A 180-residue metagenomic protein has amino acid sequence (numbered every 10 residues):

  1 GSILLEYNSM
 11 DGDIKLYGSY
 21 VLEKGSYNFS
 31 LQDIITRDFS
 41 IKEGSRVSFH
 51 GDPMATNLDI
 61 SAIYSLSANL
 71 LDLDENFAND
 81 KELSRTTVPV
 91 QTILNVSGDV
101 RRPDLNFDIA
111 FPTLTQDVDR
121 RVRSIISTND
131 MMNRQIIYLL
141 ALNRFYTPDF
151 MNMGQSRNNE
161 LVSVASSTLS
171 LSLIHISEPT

Functional and structural regions predicted by a protein language model:
G1-M151, S177: Strand-loop-strand
G154-Q155: Conserved, well-structured core segments
S163, S167-S170: Edge strands and adjacent loops of beta-rich recognition modules
S172-T180: Residue-level detector of conserved catalytic or cofactor/ligand-binding positions in enzyme active sites
